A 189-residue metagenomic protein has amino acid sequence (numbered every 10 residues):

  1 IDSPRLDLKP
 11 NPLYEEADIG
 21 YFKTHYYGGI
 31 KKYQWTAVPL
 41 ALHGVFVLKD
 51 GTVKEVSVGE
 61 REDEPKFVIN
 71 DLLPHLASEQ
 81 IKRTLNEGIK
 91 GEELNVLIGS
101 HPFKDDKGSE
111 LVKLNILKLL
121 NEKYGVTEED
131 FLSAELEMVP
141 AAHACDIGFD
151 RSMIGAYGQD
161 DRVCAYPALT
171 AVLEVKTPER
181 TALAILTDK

Functional and structural regions predicted by a protein language model:
I1-K189: N-terminal hydrophobic/helix-forming segments and targeting peptides
